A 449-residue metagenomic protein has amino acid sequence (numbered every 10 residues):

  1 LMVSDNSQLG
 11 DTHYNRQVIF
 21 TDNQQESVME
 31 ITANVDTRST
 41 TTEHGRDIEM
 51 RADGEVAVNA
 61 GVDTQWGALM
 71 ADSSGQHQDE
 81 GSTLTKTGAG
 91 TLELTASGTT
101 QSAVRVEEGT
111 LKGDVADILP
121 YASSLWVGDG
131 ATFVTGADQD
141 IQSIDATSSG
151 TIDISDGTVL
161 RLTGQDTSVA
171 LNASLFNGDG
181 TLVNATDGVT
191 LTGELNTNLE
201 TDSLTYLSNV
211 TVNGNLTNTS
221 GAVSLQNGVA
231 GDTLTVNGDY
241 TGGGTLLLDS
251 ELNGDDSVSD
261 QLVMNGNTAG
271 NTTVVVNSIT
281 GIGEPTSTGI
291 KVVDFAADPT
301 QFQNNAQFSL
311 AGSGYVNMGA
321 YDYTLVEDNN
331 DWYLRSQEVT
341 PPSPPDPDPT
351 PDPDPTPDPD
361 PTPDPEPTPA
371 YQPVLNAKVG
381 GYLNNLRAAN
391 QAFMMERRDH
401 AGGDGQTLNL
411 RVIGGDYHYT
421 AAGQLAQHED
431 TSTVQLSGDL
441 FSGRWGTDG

Functional and structural regions predicted by a protein language model:
L1, M29, L92, T245-L246: Short Gly/Ser/Thr-biased coil->beta-strand turn/linker motifs that build repetitive extracellular beta-solenoid/fiber
L1-N15, M50-L125, S155-T205, N267-V276 (+1 more regions): Extracellular repeat-rich scaffold modules on cell surfaces
N15-R38, I152: Leucine-rich solenoid repeat scaffolds
F20-Q25, M50-R51, N177-G178, V326-Y333: Extracellular interaction modules
T21-Q25, E49-M50, W126-A131, D145: Right-handed parallel beta-helix/beta-solenoid
T32, A116-D117, R161-T163, A170-N172 (+2 more regions): Secretion/assembly modules of Gram-negative surface proteins
T40-T42, T268: Short, tryptophan-glycine- and acidic/Ser/Thr-enriched carbohydrate-recognition patches
A60, E80, Q101, F133 (+3 more regions): Extracellular beta-strand/loop-rich repeat segments of large surface/secreted proteins
